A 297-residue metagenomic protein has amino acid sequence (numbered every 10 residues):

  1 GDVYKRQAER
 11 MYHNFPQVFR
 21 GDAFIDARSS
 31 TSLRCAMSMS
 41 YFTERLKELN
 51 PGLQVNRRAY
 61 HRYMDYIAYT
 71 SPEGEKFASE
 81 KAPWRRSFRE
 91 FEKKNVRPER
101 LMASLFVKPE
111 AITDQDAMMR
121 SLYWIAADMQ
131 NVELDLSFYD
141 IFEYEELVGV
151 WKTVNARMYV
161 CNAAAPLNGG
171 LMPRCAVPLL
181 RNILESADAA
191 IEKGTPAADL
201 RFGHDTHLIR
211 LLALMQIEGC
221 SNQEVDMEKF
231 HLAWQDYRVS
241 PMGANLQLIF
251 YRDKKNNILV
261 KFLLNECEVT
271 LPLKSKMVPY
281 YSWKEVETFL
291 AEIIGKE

Functional and structural regions predicted by a protein language model:
G1-D2, R6-D26, S30-E297: Signature for phosphate-centric chemistry
